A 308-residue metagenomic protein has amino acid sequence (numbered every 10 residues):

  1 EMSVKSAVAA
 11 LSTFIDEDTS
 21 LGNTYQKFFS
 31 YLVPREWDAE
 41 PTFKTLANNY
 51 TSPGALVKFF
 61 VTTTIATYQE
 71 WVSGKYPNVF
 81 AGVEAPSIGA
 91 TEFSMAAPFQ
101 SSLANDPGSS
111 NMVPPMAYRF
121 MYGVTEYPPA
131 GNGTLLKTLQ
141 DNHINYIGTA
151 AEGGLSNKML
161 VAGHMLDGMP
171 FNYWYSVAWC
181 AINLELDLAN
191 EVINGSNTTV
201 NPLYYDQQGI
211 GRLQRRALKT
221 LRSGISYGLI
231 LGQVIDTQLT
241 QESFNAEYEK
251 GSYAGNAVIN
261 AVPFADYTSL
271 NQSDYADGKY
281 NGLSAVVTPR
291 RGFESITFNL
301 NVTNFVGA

Functional and structural regions predicted by a protein language model:
E1-E126: Extracellular Cys-Trp
S3-S6, A39, Y127-L136, S243-N245 (+1 more regions): General structural signal for secondary-structure boundaries
T13, T19, T24, T42-T45 (+14 more regions): Residue-identity detector for threonine
Y25, Y31, Y50, Y68 (+13 more regions): Sequence-level detector for tyrosine residue identity
Q26-F29, P53-K58, K75-V79, T91 (+6 more regions): Generic structural motif recognizing short loop/turn segments at the entrances and edges of beta-strands
Y76-R215, R222: Extended basic-aromatic, gly/pro-enriched interface segments that bind polyanionic ligands
G163-A308: Structured, hydrophobic secondary-structure cores that serve as assembly/anchoring elements
